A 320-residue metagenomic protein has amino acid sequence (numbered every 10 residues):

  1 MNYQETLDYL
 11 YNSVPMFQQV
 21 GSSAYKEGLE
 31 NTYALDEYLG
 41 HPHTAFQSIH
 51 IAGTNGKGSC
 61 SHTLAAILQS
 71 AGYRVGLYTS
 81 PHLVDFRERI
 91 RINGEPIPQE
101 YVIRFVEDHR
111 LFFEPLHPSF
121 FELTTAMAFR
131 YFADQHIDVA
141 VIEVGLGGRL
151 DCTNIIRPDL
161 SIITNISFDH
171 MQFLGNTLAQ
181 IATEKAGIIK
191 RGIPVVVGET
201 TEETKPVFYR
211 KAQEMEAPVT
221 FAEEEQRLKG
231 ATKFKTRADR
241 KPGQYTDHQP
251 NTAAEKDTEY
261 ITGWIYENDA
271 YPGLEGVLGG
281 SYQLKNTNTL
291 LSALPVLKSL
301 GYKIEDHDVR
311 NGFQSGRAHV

Functional and structural regions predicted by a protein language model:
M1-G53, C60-H62, A66-A71: Short functional linear segments
M1-Y3, L7, I156-R157, P242 (+1 more regions): ATP-dependent carboxylate-amine ligase
S22-L29, A34-T44, S70-I156, Q172-L174 (+1 more regions): ATP-dependent carboxylate-amine ligase catalytic core
L64, A128, F208: Aromatic/hydrophobic pocket-lining residues that form π-stacking "cages" and hydrophobic walls in ligand
G94, N268-A270: Residue-level detection of beta-strand-connecting loop/turn positions
E143, L160-Y260, W264-E267, T287 (+1 more regions): Acidic, Mg2+-coordinating active-site environments of NTP-dependent enzymes
E275-Q283: A short glycine-threonine-serine/GTX helix/turn-capping micro-motif
A318-V320: Conserved small/polar residues in nucleotide/adenosyl-binding loops
